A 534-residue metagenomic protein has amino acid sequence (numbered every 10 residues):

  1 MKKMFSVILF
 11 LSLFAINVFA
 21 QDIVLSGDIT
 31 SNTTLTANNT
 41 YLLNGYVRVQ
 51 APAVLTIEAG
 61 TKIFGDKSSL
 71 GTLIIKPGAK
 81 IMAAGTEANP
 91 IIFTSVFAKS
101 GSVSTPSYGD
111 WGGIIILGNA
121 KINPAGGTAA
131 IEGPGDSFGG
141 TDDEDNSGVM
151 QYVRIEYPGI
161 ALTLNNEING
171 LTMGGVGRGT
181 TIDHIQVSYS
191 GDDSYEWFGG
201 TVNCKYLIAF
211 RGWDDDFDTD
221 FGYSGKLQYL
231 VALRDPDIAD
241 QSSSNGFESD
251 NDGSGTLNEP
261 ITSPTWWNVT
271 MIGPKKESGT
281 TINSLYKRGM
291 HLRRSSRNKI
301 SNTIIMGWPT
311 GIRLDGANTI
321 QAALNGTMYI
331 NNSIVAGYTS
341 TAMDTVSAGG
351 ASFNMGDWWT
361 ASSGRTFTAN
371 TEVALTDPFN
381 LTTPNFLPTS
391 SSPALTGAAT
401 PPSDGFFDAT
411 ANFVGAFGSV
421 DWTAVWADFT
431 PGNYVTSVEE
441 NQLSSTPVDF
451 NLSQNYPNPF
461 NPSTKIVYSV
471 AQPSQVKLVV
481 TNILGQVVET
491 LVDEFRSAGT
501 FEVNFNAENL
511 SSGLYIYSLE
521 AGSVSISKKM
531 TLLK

Functional and structural regions predicted by a protein language model:
K2-K3, T490, E494, A498 (+2 more regions): C-terminal tail/sorting-segment detector
M4-F14: Sec-dependent N-terminal signal peptides
I16-A20: Sec/Tat signal peptide C-region and signal peptidase I cleavage site
Q21-T56, D66-K80, G85-T86, P90-D192 (+2 more regions): Extracellular beta-rich repeat passengers
A51-A53, Q472-S474, S511: Short tyrosine-centred short linear motifs in exposed loops/low-complexity segments
E439-Y456, F460-V480, F501-E508, A521-V524: Glycine-centered coil/turn sites that cap beta-strands in beta-rich domains
